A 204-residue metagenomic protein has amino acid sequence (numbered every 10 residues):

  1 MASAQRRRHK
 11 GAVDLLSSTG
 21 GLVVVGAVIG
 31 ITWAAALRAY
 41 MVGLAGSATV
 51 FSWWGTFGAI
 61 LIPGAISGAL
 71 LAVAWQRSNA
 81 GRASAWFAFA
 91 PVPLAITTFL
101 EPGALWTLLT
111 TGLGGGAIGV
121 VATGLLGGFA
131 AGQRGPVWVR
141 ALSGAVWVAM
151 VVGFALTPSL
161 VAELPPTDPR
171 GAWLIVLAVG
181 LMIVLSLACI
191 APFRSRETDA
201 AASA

Functional and structural regions predicted by a protein language model:
M1-S84: N-terminal topogenic module of multi-pass integral membrane proteins
A2-T19, A69-A85, L125-S143, L185-A204: Cytoplasmic membrane-interface segments at the C-terminal ends of transmembrane helices
G21-W33, I62-L71, V92-L94, I118-G127 (+2 more regions): Hydrophobic faces of alpha-helical transmembrane segments in multi-pass integral membrane proteins
W33, W53-W54, W75, W86 (+4 more regions): A residue-identity detector for tryptophan
A34-L61, I96-I118, F154-L177: Membrane interfacial helix motifs at helix-loop boundaries and amphipathic/re-entrant anchors
W75-I96, T107-L108: Alpha-helical transmembrane segments with an aromatic anchor "belt"
V92-A149: Membrane-proximal helix-loop-helix units in multi-pass membrane proteins
R140-A204: Terminal transmembrane helical module of multi-pass membrane proteins
